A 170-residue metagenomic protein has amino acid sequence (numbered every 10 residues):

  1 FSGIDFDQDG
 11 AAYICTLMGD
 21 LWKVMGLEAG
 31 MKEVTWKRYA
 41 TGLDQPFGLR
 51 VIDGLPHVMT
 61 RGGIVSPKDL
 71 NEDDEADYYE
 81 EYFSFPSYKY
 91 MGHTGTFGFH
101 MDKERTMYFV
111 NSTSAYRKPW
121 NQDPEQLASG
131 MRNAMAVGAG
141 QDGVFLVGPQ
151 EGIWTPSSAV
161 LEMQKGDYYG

Functional and structural regions predicted by a protein language model:
F1-G170: Beta-propeller domains with acidic blade repeats across secreted/periplasmic ectodomains and cytosolic WD/CNH propellers
